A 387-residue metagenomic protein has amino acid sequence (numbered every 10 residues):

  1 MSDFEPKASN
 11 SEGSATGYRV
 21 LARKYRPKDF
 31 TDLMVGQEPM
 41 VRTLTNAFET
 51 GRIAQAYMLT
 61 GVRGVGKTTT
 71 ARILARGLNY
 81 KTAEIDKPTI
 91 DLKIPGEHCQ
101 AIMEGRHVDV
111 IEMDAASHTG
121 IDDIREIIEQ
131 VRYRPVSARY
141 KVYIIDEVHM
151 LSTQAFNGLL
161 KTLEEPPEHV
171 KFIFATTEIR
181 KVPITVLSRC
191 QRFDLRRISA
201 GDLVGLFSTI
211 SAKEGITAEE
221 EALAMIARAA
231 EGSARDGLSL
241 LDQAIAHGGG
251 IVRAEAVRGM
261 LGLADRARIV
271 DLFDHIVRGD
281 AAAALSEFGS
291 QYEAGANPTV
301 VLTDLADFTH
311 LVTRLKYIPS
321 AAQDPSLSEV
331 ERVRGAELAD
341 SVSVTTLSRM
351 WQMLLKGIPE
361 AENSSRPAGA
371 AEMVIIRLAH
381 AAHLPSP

Functional and structural regions predicted by a protein language model:
M1-R192: P-loop/Walker A NTP-binding region and its immediately flanking N-terminal helices in P-loop NTPase folds
F4, A71, H98, I102-H107 (+5 more regions): Extended, largely alpha-helical regulatory/partner-binding modules appended to the mid-to-C-terminal parts
